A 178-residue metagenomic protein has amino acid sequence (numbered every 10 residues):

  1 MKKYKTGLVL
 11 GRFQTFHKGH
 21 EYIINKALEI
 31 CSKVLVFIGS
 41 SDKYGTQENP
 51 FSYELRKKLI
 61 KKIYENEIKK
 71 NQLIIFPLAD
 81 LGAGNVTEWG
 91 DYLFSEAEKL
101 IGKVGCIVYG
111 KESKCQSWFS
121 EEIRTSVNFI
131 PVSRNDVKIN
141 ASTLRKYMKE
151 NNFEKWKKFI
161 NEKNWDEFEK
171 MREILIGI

Functional and structural regions predicted by a protein language model:
M1-I178: Nucleotidyltransferase catalytic core that binds NTPs
